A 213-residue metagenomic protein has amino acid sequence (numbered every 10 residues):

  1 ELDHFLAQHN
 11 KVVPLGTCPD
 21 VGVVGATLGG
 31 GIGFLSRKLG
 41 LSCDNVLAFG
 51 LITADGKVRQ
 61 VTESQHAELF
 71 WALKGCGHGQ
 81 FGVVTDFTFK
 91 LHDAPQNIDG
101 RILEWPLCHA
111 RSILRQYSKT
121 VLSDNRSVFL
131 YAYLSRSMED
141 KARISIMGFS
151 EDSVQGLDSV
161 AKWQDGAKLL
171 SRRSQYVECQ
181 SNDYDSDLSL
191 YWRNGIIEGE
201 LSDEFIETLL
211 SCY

Functional and structural regions predicted by a protein language model:
E1-Y213: Soluble FAD-dependent oxygen oxidases
